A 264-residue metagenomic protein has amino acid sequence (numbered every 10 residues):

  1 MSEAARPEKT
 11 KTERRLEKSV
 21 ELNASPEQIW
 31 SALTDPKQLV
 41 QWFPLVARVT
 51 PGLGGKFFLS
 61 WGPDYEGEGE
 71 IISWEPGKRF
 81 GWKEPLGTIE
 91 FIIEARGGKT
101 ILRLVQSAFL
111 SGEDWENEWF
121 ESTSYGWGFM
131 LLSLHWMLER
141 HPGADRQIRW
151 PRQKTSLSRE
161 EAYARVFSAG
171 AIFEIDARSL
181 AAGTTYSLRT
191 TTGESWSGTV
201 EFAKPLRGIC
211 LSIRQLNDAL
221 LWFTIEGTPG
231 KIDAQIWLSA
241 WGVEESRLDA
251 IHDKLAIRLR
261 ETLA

Functional and structural regions predicted by a protein language model:
S2-K9: A detector for short, charged/polar N-terminal pre-domain segments
E3, R79-Y125, E201-A264: Beta-strand/loop substructures that line and gate deep hydrophobic ligand-binding cavities in soluble
K9-E17: N-terminal beta-strand motif that seeds the catalytic metal site of vicinal oxygen chelate
E13, G62-D64, L86-T88, T191-S195 (+1 more regions): Glycine-centered tight beta-turn/hairpin loop motif at sheet-sheet or coil-to-beta transitions
E17, A24-Q28, T34-R79, R146-L157 (+2 more regions): Short beta-edge strand/loop motif at the mouth of beta-sheet-based domains
A24-E27, K37, S122-Y125, F129 (+1 more regions): A generic structural signal for alpha-helix starts
E27-S31, R159-A164, E244-D249: Short, conserved charged micro-motifs
F109-A164: Surface-exposed beta-loop interaction hotspot
